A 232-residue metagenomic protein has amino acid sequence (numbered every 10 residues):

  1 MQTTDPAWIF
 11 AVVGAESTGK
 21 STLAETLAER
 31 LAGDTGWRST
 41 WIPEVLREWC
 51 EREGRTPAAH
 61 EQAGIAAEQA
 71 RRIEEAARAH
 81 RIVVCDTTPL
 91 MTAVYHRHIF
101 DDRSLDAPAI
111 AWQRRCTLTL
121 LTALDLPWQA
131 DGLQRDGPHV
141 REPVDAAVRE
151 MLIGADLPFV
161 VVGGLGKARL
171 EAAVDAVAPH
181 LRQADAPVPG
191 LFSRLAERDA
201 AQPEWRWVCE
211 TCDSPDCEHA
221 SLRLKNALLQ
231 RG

Functional and structural regions predicted by a protein language model:
Q2-I9: Phosphate-binding P-loop
V12: Hydrophobic anchor at the beta1->P-loop junction of P-loop NTPases
E16: The conserved Walker
K20: Conserved lysine of the Walker
E25-R71: Conserved substrate/cofactor phosphate-moiety recognition/catalytic segment in nucleotide-dependent phosphotransferases
G54-D102: Conserved nucleotide-sensing/catalytic segment adjacent to the nucleotide-binding pocket in NTP-handling enzymes
Y95, I99-G166, L181: A glycine- and Lys/Arg-enriched "phosphate-lid" helix/loop adjacent to the NTP-binding pocket of small-molecule kinases
P158-V160, K167-G232: C-terminal accessory "lid"/substrate-recognition subdomains
